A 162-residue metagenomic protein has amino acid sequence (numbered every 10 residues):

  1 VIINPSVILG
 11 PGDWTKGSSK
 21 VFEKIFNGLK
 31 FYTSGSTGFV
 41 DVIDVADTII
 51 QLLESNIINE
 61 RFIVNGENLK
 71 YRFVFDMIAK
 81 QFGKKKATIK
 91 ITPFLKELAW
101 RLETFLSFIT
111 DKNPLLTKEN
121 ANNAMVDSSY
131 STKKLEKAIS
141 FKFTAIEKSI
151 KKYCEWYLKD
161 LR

Functional and structural regions predicted by a protein language model:
V1-I2, V64: Conserved active-site beta-strand element of glycosyltransferases/polysaccharide synthases
I2, S6-F39: NAD(P)-dependent short-chain dehydrogenase/reductase
K16-G17, T33-L53, E60: Substrate-positioning beta->alpha
F31-V40, F105-V126: Low-complexity, charge- and small-residue-enriched intrinsically disordered regions
T48-L115, T132, F143-R162: Mid/C-terminal beta-alpha module of Rossmann-like enzyme folds, strongest in SDR-family dehydrogenases/epimerases
A138-K142: Aromatic-glycine-rich donor-binding/catalytic loop that engages nucleotide-sugar donors across glycosyltransferases
